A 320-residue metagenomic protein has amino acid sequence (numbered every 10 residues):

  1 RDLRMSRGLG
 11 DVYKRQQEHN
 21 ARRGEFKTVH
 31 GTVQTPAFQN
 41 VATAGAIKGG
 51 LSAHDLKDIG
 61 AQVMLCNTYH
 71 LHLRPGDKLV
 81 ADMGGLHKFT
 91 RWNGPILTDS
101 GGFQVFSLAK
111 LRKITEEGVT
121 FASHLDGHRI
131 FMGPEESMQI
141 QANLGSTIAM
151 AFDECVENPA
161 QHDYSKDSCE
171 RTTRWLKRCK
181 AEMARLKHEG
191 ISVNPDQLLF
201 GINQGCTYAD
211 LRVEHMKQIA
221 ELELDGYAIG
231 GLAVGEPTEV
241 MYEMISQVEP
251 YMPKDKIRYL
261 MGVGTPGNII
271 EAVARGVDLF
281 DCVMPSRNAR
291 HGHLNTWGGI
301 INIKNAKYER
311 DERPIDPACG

Functional and structural regions predicted by a protein language model:
R1-Y13: Single conserved hydrophobic/aromatic residue that forms the stacking wall/gate of nucleotide- or nucleobase-binding
D11-V193, N305-D311: Non-catalytic, usually N-terminal nucleic-acid engagement modules in DNA/RNA processing proteins
E170-T173, E182, L186-H188, N194-I315: Glycine-rich phosphate/ribose-binding loops and adjacent secondary-structure elements that form binding surfaces
D316-G320: Cys/His-rich short segments
